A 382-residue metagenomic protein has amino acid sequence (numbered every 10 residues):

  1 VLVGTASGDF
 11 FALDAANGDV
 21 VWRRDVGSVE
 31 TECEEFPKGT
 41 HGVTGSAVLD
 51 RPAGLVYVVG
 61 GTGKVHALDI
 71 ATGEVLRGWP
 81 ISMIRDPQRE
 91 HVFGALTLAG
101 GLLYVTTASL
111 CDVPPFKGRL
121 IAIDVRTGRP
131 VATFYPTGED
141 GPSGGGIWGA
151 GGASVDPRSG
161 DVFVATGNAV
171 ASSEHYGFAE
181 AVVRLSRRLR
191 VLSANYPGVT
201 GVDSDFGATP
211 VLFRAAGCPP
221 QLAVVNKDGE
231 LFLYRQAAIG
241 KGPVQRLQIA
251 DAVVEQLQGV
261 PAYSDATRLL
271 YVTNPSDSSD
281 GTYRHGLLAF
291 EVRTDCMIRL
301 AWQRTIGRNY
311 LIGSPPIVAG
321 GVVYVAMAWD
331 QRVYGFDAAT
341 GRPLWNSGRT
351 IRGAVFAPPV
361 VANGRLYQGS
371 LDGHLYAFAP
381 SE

Functional and structural regions predicted by a protein language model:
V1-D9: Beta-strand-rich domains and repeat architectures in extracellular enzymes and scaffolds, especially beta-propellers
G8-H41, L49-V58, G63-E90, T97-V105 (+4 more regions): Extracytoplasmic/lumenal domain signature
